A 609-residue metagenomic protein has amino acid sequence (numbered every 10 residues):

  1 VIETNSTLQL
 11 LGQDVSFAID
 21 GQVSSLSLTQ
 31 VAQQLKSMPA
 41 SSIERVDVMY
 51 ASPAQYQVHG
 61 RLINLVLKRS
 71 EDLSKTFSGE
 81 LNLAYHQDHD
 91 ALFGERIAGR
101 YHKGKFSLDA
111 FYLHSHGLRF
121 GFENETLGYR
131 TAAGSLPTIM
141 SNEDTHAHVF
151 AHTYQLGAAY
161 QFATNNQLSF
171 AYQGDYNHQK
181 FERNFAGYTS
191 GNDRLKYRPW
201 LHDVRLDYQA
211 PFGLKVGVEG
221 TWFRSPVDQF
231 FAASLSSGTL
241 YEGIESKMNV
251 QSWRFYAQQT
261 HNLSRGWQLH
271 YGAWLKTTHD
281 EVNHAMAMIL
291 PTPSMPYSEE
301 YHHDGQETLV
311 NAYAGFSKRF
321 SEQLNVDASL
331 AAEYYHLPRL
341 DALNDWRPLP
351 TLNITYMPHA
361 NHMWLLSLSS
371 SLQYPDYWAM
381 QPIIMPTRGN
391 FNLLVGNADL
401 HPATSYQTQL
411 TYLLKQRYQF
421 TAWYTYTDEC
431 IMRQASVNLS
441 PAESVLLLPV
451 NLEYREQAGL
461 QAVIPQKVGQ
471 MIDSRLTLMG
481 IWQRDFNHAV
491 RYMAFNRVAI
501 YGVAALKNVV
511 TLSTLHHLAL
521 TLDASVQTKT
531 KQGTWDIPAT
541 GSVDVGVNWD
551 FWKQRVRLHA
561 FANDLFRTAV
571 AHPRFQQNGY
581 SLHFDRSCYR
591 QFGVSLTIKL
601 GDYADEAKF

Functional and structural regions predicted by a protein language model:
V1-L26: Extracytoplasmic beta-strand/coil segments of soluble accessory domains associated with Gram-negative outer-membrane
S24-A51: Short acidic/polar hinge/loop motifs at secondary-structure boundaries that mediate gating or recognition
Q33, V58-N82, F93-I97: N-terminal periplasmic accessory domains that precede and gate Gram-negative outer-membrane beta-barrel machines
L83-H89, K103, H114-L118, G174-K180 (+13 more regions): Transmembrane beta-strands of outer-membrane beta-barrel pores
A151-N177, R194-D341, R347-P350, T355-M363 (+3 more regions): Face-selective signature of the C-terminal outer-membrane beta-barrel domain
S252-R254, N311, H401, Q407 (+3 more regions): Outer membrane beta-barrel strand-and-loop segments of large Gram-negative receptors, especially TonB-dependent
G305, L372-A422, Y426, V445-G459 (+2 more regions): Outer-membrane beta-barrel signature, preferentially recognizing the C-terminal barrel domain of Gram-negative
F551-F609: C-terminal beta-signal and adjacent terminal beta-strands/loops of Gram-negative outer-membrane beta-barrel proteins
